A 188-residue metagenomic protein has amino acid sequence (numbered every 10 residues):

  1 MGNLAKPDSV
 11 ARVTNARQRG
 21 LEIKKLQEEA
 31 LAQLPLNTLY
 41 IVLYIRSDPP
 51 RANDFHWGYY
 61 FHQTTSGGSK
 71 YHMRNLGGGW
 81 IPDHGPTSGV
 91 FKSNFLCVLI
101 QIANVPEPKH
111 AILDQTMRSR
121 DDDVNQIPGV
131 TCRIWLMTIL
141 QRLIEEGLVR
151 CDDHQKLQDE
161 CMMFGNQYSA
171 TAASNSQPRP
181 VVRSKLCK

Functional and structural regions predicted by a protein language model:
G2-T131: Non-catalytic ligand/cofactor/substrate-binding and regulatory segments of enzyme domains
S119-K188: Activation targets extended, charge/polar-rich intrinsically disordered C-terminal tails
